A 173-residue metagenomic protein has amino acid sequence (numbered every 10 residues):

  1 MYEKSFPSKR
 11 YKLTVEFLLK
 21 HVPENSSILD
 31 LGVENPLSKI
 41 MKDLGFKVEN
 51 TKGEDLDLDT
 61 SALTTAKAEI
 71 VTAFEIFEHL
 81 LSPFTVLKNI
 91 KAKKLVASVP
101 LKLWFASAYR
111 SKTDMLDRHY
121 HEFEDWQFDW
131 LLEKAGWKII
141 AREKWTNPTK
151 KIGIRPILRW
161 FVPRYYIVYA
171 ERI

Functional and structural regions predicted by a protein language model:
M1-I70, F84-K91, R118-W130, A141-I173: Conserved N-terminal segment of class I S-adenosyl-L-methionine
L29, F74, A97: Active-site flanking residues adjacent to catalytic metal/cofactor-binding acidic residues
I70-I76: A short beta-strand submotif of the Rossmann-like class I SAM-dependent methyltransferase core that lines
I76, P100, W145-N147: Flexible loop residues that form catalytic and substrate-binding hotspots at small-molecule/glycan-binding clefts
L81-T85, S107: Short N-terminal helix/helix-N-cap motif within the alpha/beta-hydrolase-1
K94: Catalytic toxin/effector domains delivered as secreted proteins or via bacterial secretion systems
A97-H121: Short, glycine-/aromatic-enriched active-site segment of Class I SAM-dependent methyltransferases
L131-W137: A structural motif corresponding to the C-terminal end of an alpha-helix and its immediate exit/capping segment
